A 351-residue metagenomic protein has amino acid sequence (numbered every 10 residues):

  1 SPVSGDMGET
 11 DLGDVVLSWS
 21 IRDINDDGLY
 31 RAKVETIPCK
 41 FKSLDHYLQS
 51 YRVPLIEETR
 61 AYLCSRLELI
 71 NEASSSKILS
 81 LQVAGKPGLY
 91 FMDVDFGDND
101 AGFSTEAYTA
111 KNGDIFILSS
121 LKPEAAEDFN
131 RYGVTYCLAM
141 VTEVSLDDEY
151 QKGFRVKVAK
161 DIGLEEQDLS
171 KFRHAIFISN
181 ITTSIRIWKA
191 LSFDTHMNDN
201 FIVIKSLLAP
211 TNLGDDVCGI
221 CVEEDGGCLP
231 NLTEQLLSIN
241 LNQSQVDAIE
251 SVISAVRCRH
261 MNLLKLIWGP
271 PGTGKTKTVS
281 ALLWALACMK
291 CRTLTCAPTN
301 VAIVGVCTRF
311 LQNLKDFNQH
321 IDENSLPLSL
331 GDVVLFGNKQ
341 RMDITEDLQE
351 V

Functional and structural regions predicted by a protein language model:
S1-D26, S280-V351: Alpha-helical nucleic-acid-binding subdomain of P-loop helicases immediately C-terminal to the Walker A/P-loop
D27-E234, I303, R309, N313-S329: Conserved ASCE P-loop ATPase motor domains encompassing nucleic-acid-directed helicases/translocases
G113, M261, M289-K290: Short loop/turn elements that form and flank the Walker-type P-loop nucleotide-binding site in RecA-like NTPase cores
L229-L237, C288-R292: Glycine- and acidic
S238-L263, T278: N-terminal pre-P-loop "Q-motif" helix
S244, P270, P298: P-loop (Walker A) phosphate-binding loop of NTP-binding proteins
M261-L282: Walker A/P-loop
